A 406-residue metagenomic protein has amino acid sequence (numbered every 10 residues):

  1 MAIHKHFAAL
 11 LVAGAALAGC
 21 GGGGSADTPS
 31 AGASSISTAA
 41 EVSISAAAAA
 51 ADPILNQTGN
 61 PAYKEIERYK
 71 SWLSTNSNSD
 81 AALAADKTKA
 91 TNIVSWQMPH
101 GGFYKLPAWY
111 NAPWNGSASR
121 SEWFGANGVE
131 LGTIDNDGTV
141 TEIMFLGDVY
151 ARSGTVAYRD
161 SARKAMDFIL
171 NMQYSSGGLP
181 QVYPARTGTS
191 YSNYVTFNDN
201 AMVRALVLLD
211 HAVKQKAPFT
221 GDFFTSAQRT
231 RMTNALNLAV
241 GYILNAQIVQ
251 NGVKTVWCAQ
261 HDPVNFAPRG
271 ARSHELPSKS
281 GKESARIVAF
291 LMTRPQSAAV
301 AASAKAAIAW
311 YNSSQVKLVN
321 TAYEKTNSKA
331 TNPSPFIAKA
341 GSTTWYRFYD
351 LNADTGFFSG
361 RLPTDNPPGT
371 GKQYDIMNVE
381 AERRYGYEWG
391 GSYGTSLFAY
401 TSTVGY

Functional and structural regions predicted by a protein language model:
I3, A9-A49: Bacterial Sec-dependent N-terminal signal peptides
I44, A48-T88, H211-L238, V264-R269 (+2 more regions): Terminal, non-catalytic domain-edge segments
T75-F145: N-terminal carbohydrate-binding/catalytic regions of secreted carbohydrate-active enzymes
T88-G102, S161-G178, T233-G252, S303-N320: Long, well-ordered core segments of solenoidal/helical folds
I93-Q97, L146, Y150-S153, Q173 (+5 more regions): Sec/Tat-exported extracytoplasmic proteins
P107, P113-I134, N171, G177-F197 (+1 more regions): A cross-kingdom feature marking solvent-exposed beta-strand/loop segments within repeated, beta-rich binding/scaffold
T141, F145-D148, S161, R204 (+3 more regions): Alpha-solenoid helical repeat scaffolds
R159-M166, L170, Y183, T189-Q247 (+1 more regions): Eukaryote-skewed repeat-based solenoidal scaffolds used as protein-protein interaction platforms, primarily
